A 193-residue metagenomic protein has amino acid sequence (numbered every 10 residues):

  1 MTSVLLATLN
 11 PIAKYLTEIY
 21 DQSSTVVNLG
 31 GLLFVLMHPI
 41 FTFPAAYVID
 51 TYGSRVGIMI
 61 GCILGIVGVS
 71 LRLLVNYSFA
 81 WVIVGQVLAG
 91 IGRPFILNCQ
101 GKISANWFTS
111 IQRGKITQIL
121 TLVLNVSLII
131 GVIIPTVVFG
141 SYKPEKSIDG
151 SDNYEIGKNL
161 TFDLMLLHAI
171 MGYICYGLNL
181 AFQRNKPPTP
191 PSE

Functional and structural regions predicted by a protein language model:
M1-Q22: Extracytoplasmic
S3, A7, G90-N98, I129: Small-residue-rich segments within alpha-helical transmembrane domains of MFS-like 12-TM solute carriers
A7, F34-F43, L128-I129: Residue-level signature of mid-helix packing/kink "hotspots" within the transmembrane helices of 12-pass Major
I40-F79: Conserved MFS/SLC helix-loop-helix module at the cytosolic interface between two early adjacent transmembrane helices
G85-L122: Cytoplasmic helix-loop-helix junction between adjacent transmembrane helices in 12-TM secondary transporters
Q112-K143: Glycine-rich segments within core transmembrane alpha-helices of 12-TM secondary carriers
P144-Y154, L180-E193: Flexible cytoplasmic inter-helical loops of multi-pass small-molecule transporters
K158-A181: Symmetry-related core transmembrane helices of the 12-TM Major Facilitator Superfamily/SLC fold
